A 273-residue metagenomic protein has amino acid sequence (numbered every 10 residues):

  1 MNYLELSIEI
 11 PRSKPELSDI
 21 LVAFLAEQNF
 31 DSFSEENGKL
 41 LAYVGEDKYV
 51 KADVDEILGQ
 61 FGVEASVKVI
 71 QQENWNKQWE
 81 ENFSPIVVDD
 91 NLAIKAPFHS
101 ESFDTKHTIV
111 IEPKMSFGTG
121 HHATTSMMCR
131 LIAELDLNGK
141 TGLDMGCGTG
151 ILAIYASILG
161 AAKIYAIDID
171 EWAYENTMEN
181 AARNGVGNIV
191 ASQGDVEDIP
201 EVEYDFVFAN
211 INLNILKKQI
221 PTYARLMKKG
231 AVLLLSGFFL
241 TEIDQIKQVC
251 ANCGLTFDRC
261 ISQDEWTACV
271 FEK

Functional and structural regions predicted by a protein language model:
N2-D104: N-terminal auxiliary segments of SAM/dcSAM-dependent transferases
E5, A93, V110-E112, D168 (+2 more regions): Conserved beta-strand segments that form the floor/walls of ligand-binding pockets within enzyme and binding domains
S32, K163-I164, L233: A short hydrophobic/small-residue beta-strand
Q60-G62, D89, D104, L137 (+3 more regions): Short, well-ordered coil/turn elements that cap or connect secondary structure elements
E64-S66, A93, K163, N188-V190 (+1 more regions): Conserved beta-strand segments of alpha/beta enzyme cores
N76-N138: SAM-dependent Rossmann-like transferase core, predominantly class I methyltransferases with a strong bias toward
M115, T119-P200: Conserved SAM/SAH cofactor-binding pocket of Class I
I169-K273: S-adenosylmethionine
